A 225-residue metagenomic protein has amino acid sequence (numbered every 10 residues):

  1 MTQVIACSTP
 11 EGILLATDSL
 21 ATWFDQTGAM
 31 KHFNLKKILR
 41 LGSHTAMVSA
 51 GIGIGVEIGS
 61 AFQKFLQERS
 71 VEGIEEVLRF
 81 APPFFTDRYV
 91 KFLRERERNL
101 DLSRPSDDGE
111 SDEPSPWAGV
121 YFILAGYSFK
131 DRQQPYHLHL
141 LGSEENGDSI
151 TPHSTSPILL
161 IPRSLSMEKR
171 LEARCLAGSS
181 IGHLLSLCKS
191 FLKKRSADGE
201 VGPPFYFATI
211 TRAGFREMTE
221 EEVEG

Functional and structural regions predicted by a protein language model:
M1-G225: N-terminal nucleophile
